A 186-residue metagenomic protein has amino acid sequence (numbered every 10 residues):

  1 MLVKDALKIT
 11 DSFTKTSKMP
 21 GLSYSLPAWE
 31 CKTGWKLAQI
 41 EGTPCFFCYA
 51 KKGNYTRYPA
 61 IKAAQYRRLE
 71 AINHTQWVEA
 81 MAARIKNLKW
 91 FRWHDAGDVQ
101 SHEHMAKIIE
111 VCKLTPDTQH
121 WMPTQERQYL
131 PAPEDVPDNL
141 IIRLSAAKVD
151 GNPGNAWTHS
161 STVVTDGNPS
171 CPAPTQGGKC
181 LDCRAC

Functional and structural regions predicted by a protein language model:
M1-C186: Class I S-adenosyl-L-methionine
